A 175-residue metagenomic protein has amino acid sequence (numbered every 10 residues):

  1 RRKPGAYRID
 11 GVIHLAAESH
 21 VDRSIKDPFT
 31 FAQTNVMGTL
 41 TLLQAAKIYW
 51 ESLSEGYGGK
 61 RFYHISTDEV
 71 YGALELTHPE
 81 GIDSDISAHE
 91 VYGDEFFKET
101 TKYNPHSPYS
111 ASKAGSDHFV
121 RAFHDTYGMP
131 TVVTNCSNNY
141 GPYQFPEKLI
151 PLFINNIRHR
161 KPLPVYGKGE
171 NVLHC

Functional and structural regions predicted by a protein language model:
R1, E170-C175: Short, intrinsically disordered, charge-balanced linker/junction segments flanking boundaries in proteins
R1-N139: N-terminal Rossmann-like NAD(P)+-binding domain of SDR-like oxidoreductases, especially those catalyzing
L15, N156-I157: Conserved catalytic core of Hanks-type protein kinase domains
I25, I157-R158: Hydrophobic residues in alpha-helical segments
E75, A114, Y127-V132, N139-L152 (+3 more regions): Glycine/proline-rich active-site loop of Rossmann-fold NAD(P)-dependent oxidoreductases
R121, I154-N155: Solvent-exposed, non-membrane alpha-helical residues enriched in polar/charged side chains
